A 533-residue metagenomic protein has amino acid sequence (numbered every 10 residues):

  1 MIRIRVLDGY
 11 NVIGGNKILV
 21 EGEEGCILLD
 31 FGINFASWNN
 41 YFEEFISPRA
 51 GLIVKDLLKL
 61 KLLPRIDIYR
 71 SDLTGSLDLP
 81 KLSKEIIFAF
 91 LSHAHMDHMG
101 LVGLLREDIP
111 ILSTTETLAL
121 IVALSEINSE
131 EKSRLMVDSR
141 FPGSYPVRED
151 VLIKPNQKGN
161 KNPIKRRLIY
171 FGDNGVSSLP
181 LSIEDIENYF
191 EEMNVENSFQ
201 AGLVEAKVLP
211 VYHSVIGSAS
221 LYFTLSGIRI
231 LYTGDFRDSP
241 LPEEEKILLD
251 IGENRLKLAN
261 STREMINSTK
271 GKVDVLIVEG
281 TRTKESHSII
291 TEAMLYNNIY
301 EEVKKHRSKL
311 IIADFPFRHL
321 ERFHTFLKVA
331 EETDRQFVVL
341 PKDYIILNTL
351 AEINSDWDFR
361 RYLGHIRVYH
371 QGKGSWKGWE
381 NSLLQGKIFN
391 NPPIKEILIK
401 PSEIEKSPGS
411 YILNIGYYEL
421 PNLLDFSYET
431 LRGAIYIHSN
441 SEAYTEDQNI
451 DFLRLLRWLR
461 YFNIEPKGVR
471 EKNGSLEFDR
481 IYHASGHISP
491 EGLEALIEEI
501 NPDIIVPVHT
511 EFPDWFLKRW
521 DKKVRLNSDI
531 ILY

Functional and structural regions predicted by a protein language model:
I2-V12, N16-I86, G103-E321, T325 (+2 more regions): His/Asp/Glu-rich metal-coordinating catalytic cores of metallo-dependent phosphodiesterases/hydrolases acting on
L7, D30, T114, L209 (+10 more regions): Generic beta-strand/beta-sheet core signal
Y10-V12, H95-H98, Y212-I216, D238 (+5 more regions): Gly/Ser/Thr-rich loops at beta-strand to alpha-helix junctions that form or flank small-molecule/cofactor-binding
G14-G15, G100, V215-S218, E321 (+3 more regions): Residues that form or flank phosphate/diphosphate-binding pockets in enzymes that use nucleotide phosphates
K61, P240-K342, R432-W520: Cap/insert and terminal regions of metallo-dependent hydrolase folds
I86-D97: Metallo-beta-lactamase
K284-G433, I437, V508: Hard-cation-handling environments
W520-Y533: Charged, glycine-enriched surface loops/patches that mediate electrostatic binding to polyanionic ligands
